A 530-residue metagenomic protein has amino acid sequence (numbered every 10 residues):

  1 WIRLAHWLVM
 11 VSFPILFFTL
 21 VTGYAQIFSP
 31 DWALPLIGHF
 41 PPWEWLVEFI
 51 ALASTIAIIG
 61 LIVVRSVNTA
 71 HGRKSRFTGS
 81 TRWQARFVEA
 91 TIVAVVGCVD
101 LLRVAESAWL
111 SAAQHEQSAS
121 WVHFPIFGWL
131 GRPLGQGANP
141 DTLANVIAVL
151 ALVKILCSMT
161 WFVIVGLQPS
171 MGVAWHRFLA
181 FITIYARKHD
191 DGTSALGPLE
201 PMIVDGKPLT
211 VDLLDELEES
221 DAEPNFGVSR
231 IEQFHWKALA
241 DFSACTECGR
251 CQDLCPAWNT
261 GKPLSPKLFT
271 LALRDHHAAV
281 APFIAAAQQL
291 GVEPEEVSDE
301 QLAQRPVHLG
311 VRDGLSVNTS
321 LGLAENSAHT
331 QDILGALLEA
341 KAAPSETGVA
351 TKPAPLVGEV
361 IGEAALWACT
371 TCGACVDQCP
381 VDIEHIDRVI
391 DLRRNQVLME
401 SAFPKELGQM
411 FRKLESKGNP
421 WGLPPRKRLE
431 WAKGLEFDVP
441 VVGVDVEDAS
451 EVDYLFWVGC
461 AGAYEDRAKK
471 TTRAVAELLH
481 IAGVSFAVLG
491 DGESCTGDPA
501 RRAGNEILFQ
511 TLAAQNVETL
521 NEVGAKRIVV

Functional and structural regions predicted by a protein language model:
W1-E219, N225-V228, K267, L271 (+1 more regions): Membrane-embedded alpha-helical bundles of multi-pass integral membrane proteins
W1-G60, V67, Q233-F242, L264-L268 (+1 more regions): Iron-sulfur-cluster electron-transfer modules
A105, A144-K154, I164-L167, F234 (+5 more regions): Generic recognition of flexible, low-complexity loop/linker segments
W161, T246-G249: Segments forming glycine/polar-rich beta-alpha architectures that bind adenosine-containing cofactors
C248, D253-W258, D377, D382: Membrane-proximal, solvent-exposed terminal domains/tails of membrane-associated proteins
N259-P263: Short, basic interhelical loop/turn and adjoining N-cap of the next helix at nucleic-acid- or acidic-partner-contacting
